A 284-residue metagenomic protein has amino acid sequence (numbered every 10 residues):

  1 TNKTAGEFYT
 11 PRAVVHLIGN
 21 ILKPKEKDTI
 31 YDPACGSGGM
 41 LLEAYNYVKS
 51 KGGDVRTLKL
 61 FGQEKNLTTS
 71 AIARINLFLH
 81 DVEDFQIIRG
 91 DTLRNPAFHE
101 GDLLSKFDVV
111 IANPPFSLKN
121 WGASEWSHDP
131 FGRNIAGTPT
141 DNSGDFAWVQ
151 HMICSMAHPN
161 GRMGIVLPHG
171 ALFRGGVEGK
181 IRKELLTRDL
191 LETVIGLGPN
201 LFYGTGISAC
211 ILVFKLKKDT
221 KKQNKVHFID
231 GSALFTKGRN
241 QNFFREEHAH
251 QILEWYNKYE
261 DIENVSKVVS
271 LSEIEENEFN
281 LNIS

Functional and structural regions predicted by a protein language model:
T4-A112, S117-E125, G132, F146-A147 (+3 more regions): Conserved S-adenosyl-L-methionine
L104-I283: A conserved structural/catalytic subdomain of Rossmann-like adenosyl-cofactor enzymes
